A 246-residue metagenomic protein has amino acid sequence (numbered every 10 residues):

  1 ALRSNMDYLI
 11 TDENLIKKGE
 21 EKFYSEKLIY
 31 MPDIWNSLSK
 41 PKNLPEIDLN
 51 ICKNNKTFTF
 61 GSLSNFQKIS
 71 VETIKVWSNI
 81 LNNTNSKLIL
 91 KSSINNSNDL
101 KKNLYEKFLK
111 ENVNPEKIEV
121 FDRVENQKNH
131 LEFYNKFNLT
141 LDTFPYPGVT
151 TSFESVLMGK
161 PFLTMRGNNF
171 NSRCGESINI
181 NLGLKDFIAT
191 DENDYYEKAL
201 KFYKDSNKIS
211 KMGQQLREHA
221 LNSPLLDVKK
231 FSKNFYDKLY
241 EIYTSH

Functional and structural regions predicted by a protein language model:
A1-N43: Active-site-proximal region of nucleotide-activated glycan assembly enzymes, centered on histidine/acidic-rich loops
R3, L131-Y134: A short, aliphatic-rich alpha-helical micro-motif
D33-N126, F133-N135: Conserved catalytic-core segment of nucleotide-activated headgroup transferases in glycan assembly
S64-F66, N82, S86, L90-K107 (+2 more regions): C-terminal amphipathic helix plus adjacent low-complexity, charged tail appended to glycosyltransferase catalytic
V124-K128, P147-G148: Short acidic loop-to-helix transition motifs that present clustered carboxylates
Y134, T143-L225: Catalytic binding pocket for nucleotide-activated donors in carbohydrate/polymer assembly enzymes
